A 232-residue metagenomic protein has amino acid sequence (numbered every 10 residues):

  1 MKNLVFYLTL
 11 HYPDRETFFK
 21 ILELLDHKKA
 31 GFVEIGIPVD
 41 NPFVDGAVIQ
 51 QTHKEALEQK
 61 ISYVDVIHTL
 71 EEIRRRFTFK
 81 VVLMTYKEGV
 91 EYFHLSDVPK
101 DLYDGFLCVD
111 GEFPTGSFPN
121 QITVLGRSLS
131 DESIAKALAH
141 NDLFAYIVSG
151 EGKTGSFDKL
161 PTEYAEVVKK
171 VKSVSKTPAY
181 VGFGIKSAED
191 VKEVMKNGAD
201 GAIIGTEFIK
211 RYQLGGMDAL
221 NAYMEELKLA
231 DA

Functional and structural regions predicted by a protein language model:
M1-F79, L138-D142, D218: Conserved N-terminal beta1-alpha1 strand-loop-helix module at the mouth
L4-L8, V33-I35, V81-T85, F106-C108 (+4 more regions): Hydrophobic faces of well-ordered beta-strands that scaffold small-molecule active sites in alpha/beta enzyme cores
R15-D26, F93-S96, S128-H140, V174-S175 (+2 more regions): Catalytic cores of alpha/beta
F32-P42, L102-T115, Y146-G155, M195-M217: Glycine-rich phosphate-binding active-site loops on the catalytic face of alpha/beta enzymes
P42-H53, T206-A232: C-terminal helical cap(s) of enzyme catalytic domains, especially alpha/beta-barrels
L70-R75, T115-F118, E166-S175, N221-A232: Surface-exposed amphipathic alpha-helices with a cationic face
Y92-L129: Hydrophobic, well-structured mid-protein blocks that either form specific transmembrane helices
S133-K170, R211: Glycine/Thr-rich beta-alpha phosphate-binding loop at enzyme active sites
